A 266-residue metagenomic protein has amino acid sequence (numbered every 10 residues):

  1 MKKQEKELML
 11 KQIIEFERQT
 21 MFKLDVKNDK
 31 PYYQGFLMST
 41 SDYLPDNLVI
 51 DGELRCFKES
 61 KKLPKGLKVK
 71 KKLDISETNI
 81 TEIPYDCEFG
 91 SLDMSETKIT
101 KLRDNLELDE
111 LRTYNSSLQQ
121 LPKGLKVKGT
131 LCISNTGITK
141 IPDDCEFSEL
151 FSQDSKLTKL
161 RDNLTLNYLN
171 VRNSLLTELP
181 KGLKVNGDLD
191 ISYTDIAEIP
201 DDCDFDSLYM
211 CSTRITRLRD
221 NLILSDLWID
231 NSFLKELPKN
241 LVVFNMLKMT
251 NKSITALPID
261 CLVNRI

Functional and structural regions predicted by a protein language model:
M1-L63: N-terminal capping/linker segments that flank leucine-rich repeat
K2-Q4, Q12-I14, N79, K101 (+4 more regions): Exposed, low-complexity/repetitive linear segments and helix-based recognition motifs, biased toward charged/polar
K3-E7, R18-T20, G66, K72 (+9 more regions): Intrinsic disorder/low-complexity segments enriched in polar/small residues
K3-Q12, V69, V127, L176-T177 (+1 more regions): Structural boundary micro-motifs
Y33-S39, G52-S60, K71-N79, E88-K98 (+9 more regions): Concave beta-strand-loop units of leucine-rich repeat
G66-L67, D86-C87, N105-L106, G124-L125 (+7 more regions): Hydrophobic anchor residues at the C-terminal helix/turn of individual leucine-rich repeat
